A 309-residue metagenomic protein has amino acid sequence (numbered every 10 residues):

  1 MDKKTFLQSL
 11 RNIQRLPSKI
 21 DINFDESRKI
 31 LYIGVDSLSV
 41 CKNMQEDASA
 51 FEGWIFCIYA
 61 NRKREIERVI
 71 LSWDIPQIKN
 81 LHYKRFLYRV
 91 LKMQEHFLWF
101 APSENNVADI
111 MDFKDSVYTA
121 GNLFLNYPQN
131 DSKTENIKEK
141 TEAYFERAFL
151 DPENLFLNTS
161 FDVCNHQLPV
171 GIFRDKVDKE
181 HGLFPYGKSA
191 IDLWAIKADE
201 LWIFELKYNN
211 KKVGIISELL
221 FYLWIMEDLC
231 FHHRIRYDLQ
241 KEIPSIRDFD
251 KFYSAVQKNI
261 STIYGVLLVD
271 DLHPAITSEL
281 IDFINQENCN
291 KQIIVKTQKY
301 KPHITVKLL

Functional and structural regions predicted by a protein language model:
M1-L309: Charged, terminal alpha-helix-loop-beta segments that serve as non-catalytic nucleic-acid engagement and/or assembly
